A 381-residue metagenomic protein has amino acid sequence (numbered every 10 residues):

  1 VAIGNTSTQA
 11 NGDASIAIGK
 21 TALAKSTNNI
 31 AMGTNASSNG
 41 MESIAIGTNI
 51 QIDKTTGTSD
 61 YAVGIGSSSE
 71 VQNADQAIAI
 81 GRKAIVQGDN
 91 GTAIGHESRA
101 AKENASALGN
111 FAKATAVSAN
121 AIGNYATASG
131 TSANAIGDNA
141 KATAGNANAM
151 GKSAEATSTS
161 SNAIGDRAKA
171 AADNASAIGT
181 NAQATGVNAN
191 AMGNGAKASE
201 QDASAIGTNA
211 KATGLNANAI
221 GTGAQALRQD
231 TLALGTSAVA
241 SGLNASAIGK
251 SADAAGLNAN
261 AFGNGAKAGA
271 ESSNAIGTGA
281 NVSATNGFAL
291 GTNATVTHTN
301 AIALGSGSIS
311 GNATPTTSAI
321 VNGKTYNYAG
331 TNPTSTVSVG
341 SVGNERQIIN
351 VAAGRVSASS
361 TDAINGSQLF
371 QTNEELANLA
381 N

Functional and structural regions predicted by a protein language model:
V1-T361, S367-E375: Glycine- and small/polar-enriched repetitive beta-structure motifs of secreted/surface proteins
L376-N381: Short, intrinsically disordered, charge-balanced linker/junction segments flanking boundaries in proteins
